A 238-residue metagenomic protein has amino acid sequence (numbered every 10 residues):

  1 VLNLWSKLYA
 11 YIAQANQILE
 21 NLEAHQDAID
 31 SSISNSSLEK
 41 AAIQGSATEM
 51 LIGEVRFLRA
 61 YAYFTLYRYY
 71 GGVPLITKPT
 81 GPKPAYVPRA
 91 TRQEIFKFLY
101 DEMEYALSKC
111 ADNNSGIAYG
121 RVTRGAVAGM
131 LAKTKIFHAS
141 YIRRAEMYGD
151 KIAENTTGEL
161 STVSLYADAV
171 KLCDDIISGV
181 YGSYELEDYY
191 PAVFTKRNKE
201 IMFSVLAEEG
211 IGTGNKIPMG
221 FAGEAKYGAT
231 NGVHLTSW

Functional and structural regions predicted by a protein language model:
V1, V73, F96, E104 (+2 more regions): An aromatic- and glycine-enriched ligand-binding surface/loop that stacks and positions planar moieties
V1-Y70, K83-K97, D101-Y119: Conserved, well-structured interaction surfaces
L22, K78-P79, V205-A207: Active-site-proximal beta-strand/loop segments in catalytic clefts of secreted hydrolases
H25, T65, Y69-G72, K78 (+3 more regions): Alpha-solenoid helical repeat scaffolds
I29-Q44, G72-R92, Y141-A167: Short coil/linker segments at helix-helix boundaries
